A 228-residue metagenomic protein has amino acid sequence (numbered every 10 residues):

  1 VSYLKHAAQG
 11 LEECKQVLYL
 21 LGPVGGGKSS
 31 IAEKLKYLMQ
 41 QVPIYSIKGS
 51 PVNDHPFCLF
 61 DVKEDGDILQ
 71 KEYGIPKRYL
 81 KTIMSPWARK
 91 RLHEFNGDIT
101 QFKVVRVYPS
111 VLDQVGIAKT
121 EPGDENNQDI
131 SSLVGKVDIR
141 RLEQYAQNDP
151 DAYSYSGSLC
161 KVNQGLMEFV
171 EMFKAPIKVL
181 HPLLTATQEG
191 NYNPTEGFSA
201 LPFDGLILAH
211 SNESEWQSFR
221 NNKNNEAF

Functional and structural regions predicted by a protein language model:
V1-F228: Conserved ASCE/P-loop NTPase catalytic core
